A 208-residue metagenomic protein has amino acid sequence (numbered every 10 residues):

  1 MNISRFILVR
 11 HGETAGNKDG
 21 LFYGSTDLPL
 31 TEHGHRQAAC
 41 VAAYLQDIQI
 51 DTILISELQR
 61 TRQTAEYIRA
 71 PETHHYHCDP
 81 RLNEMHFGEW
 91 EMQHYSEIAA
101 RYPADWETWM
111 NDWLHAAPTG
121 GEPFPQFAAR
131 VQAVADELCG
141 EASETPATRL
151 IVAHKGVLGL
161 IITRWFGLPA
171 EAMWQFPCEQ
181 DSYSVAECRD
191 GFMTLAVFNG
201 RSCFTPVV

Functional and structural regions predicted by a protein language model:
M1-S4, H77, G88-E97, E144-A147 (+1 more regions): Acidic, low-complexity terminal tails and accessory targeting/binding regions of phosphate-metabolizing enzymes
R5-H11, I151: Short, hydrophobic/glycine-enriched beta-strand segments
E13-I68, P118-Q132: Loop-to-helix element that buttresses phosphate recognition and phosphoryl-transfer chemistry
T14, V157-L158: Short active-site segment of divalent metal-dependent hydrolases/proteases that encodes the spacing between
A39-W106: Phosphate-coordination/substrate-recognition cap region in phosphate-metabolizing enzymes
Y44, Y67-P71, E137, E141 (+1 more regions): Active-site catalytic microenvironments for nucleophilic, acid-base chemistry
D47-Q49, L138-A147: Glycine-rich phosphate-binding loop signature in dinucleotide/nucleotide-binding domains
H154: Short basic (Lys/Arg) and small-residue
